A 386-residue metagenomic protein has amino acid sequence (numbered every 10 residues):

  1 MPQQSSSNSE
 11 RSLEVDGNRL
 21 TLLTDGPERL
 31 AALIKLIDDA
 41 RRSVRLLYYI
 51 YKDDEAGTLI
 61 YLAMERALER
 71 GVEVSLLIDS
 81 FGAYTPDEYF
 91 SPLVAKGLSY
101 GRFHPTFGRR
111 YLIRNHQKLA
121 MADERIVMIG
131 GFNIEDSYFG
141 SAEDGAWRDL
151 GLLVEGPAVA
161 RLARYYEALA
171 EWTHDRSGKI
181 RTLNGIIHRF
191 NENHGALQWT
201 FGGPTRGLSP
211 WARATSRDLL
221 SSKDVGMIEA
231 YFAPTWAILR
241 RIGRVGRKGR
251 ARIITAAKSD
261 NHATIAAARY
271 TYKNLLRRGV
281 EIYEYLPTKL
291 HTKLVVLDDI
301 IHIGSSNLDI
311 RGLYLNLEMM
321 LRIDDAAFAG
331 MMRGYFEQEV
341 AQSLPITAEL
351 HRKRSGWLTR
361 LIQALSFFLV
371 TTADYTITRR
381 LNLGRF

Functional and structural regions predicted by a protein language model:
M1-F386: Charged, low-complexity intrinsically disordered terminal segments
